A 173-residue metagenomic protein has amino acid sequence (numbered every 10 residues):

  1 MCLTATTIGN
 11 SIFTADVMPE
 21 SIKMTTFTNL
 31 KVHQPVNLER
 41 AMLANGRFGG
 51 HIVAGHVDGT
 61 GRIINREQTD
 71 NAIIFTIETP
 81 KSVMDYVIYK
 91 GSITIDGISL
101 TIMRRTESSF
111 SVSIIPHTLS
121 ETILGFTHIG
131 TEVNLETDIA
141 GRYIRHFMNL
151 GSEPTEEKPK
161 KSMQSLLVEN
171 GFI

Functional and structural regions predicted by a protein language model:
M1-I173: Conserved loop->alpha-helix
